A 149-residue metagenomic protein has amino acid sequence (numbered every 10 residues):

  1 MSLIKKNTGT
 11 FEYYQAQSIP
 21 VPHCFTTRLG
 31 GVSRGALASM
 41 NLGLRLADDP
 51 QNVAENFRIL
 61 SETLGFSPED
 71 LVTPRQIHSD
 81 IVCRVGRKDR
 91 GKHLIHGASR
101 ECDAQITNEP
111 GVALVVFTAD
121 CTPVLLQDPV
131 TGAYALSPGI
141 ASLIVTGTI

Functional and structural regions predicted by a protein language model:
M1-I149: Active-site microenvironment for binding and transforming phosphate-containing groups
